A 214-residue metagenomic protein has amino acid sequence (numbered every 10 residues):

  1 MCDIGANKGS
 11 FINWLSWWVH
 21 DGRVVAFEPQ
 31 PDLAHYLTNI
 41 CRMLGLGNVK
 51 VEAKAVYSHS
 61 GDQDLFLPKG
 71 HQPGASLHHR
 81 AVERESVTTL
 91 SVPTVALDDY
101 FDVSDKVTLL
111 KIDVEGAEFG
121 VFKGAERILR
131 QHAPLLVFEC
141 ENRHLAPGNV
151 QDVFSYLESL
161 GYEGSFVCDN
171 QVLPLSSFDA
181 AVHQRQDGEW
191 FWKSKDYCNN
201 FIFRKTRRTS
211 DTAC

Functional and structural regions predicted by a protein language model:
M1-C214: Phosphate/nucleotide-binding beta-alpha loop and adjacent structural elements of enzyme active sites
